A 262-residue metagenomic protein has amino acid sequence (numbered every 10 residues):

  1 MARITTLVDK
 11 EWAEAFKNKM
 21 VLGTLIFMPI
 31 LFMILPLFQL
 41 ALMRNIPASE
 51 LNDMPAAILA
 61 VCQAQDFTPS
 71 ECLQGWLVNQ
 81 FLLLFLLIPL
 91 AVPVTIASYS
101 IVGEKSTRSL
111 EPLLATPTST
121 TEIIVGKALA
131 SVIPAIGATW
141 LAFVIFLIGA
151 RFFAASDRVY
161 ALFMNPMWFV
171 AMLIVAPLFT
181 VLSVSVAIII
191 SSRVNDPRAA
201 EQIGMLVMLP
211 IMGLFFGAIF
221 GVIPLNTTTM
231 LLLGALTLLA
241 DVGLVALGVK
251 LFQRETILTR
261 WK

Functional and structural regions predicted by a protein language model:
M1-P29, W261: Aromatic- and glycine-rich beta-strand/loop motifs that create alpha-glucan
A13-G23, V159-M208: A structural motif at transmembrane helix-loop-helix junctions in multipass membrane proteins
A15, P93-P112: Transmembrane helix boundary and interhelical loop/hinge segments in multi-pass membrane proteins
K17-E50, F81-V94, G137, V207-A218: Hydrophobic alpha-helical transmembrane segments of multi-pass membrane transport/permease proteins
P47-I58, Q63, F67, C72 (+2 more regions): Membrane-interfacial helix-loop-helix connectors in multipass membrane proteins
I88, P93, T118-L147: Selective transmembrane-helix segments that form parts of the transport pathway or gating/packing helices in multipass
S100, R193, A240-K262: Junction motif at the cytosolic side of a transmembrane helix
R193-E201, F216-A235: Extracellular/periplasmic helix-loop-helix junctions in multi-pass membrane proteins
